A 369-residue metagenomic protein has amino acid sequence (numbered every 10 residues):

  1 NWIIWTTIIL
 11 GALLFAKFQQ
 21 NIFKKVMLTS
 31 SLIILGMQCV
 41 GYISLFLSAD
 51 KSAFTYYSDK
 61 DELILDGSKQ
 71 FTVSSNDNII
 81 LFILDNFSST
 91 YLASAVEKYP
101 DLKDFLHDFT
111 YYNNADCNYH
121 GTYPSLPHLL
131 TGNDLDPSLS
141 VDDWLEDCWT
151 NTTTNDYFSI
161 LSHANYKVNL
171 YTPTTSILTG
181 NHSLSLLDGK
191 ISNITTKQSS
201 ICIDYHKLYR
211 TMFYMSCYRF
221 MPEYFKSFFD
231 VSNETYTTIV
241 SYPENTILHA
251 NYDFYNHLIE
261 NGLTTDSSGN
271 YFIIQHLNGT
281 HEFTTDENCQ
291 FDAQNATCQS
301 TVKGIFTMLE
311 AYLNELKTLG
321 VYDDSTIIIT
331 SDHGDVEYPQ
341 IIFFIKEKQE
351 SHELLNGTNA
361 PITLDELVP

Functional and structural regions predicted by a protein language model:
N1-A12, N86-N288, Y338: Active-site-proximal alpha/beta segments of enzymes that process anionic O-linked groups
N1-A53: Transmembrane and membrane-interface helices of multi-pass, inner-membrane envelope-modifying transferases
F46-C117: Membrane-interface segments at or immediately adjacent to transmembrane helices that form the boundary between
F71-V73, G262-D266, F291-D292, E315-V321: Surface-exposed acidic, glycine-flexible loop patches that form ligand/cofactor-binding and adhesion interfaces
I80-L81, D101, G304-I341, E350 (+1 more regions): Metal-dependent active-site segment of extracytoplasmic phospho-/sulfohydrolases and closely related
K103, N155, S159, N256 (+5 more regions): Solvent-exposed, polar/charged alpha-helical surfaces in well-ordered, non-transmembrane soluble domains, broadly
Y112, H120-P137, D335-P369: Substrate-binding rim/cap in mid-to-C-terminal beta-strand-loop elements of soluble/periplasmic
D147-T153, D292-M308, V336-P339, S351-P369: A short beta-strand-to-alpha-helix junction
